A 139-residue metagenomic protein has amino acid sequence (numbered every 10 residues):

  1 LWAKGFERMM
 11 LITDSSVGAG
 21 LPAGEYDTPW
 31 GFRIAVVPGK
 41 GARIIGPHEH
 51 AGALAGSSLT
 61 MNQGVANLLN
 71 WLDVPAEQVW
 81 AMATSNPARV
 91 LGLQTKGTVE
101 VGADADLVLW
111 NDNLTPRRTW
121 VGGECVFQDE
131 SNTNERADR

Functional and structural regions predicted by a protein language model:
L1-T13, V17-A103, L107-W110: His/Asp/Glu-enriched, well-ordered alpha-helical/loop segment that forms or immediately abuts the divalent-metal
R89, T98-R139: C-terminal cap of metal-dependent C-N hydrolases
